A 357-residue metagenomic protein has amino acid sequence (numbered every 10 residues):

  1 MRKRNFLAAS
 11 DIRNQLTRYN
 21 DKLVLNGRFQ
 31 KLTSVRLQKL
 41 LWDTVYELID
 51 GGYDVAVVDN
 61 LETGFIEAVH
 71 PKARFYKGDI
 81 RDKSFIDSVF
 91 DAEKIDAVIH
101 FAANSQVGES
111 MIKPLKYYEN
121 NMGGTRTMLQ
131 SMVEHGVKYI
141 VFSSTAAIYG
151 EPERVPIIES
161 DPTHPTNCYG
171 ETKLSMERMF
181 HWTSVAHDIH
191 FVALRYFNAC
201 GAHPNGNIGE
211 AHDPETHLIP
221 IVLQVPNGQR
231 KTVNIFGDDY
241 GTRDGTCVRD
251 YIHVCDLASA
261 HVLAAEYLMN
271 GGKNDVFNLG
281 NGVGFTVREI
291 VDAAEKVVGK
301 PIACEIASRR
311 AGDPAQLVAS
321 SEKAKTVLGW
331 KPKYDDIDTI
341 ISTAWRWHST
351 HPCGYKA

Functional and structural regions predicted by a protein language model:
L7, L16, V24-A202: N-terminal Rossmann-like NAD(P)+-binding domain of SDR-like oxidoreductases, especially those catalyzing
E47, I221-A357: C-terminal substrate-binding subdomain of Rossmann-fold SDR/epimerase-dehydratase oxidoreductases
I66, F197-L218, G228-R249: Short, flexible, glycine-rich and Lys/Arg-enriched loop motifs at helix boundaries that contact anionic partners
R154, P165-T172, A211-L218, D250-V254: The catalytic Tyr-centered alpha-helix of NAD(P)H-dependent dehydrogenases
